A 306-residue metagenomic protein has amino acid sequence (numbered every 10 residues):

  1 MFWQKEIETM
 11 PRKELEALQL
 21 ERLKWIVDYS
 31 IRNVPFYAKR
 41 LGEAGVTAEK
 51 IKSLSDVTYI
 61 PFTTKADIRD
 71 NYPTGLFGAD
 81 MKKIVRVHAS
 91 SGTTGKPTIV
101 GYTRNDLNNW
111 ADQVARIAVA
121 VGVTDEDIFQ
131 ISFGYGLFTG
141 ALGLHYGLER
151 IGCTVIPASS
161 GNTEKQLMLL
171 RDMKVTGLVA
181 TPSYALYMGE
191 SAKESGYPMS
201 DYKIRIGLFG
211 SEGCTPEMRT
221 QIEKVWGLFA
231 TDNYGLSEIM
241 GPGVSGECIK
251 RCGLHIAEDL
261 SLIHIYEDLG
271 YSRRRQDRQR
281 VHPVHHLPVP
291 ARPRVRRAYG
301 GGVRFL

Functional and structural regions predicted by a protein language model:
M1-A89, T94-D112, V119-A120: Nucleotide 5′-phosphate-binding alpha/beta core
F2-E14, L18-I31, P35, I151-L306: Active-site glycine/GP-rich loop and adjacent strand/helix microenvironment that borders small-molecule binding pockets
S90-S91, F129, L148, I263-I265: Hydrophobic alpha-helical segments that mediate membrane insertion or helix-helix packing
T94-P97, G136, P182, S237-I239: Gly/Ser/Thr-rich beta-alpha loop segments that engage phosphate groups in nucleotides
T103-I117, I128-Y187: AMP-binding/adenylate-forming
V114-V121, S191-S195: Short internal alpha-helix immediately C-terminal to a glycine-rich phosphate-binding loop in Rossmann-like
V123-D127: Short helix-loop-beta connector
